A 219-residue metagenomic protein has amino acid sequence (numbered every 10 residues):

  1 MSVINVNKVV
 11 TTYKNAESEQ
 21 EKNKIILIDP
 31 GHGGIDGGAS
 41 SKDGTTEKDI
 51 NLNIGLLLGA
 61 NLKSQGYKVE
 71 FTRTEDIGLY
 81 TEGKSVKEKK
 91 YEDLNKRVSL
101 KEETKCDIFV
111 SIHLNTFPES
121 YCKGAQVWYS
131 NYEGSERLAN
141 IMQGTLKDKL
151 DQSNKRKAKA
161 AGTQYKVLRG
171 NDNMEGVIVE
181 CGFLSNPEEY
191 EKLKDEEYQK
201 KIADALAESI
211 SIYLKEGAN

Functional and structural regions predicted by a protein language model:
V3-E21, I50-N219: Active-site-proximal helix/loop segments of hydrolytic enzymes
K24-G44: Short glycine-rich His-centered loop
